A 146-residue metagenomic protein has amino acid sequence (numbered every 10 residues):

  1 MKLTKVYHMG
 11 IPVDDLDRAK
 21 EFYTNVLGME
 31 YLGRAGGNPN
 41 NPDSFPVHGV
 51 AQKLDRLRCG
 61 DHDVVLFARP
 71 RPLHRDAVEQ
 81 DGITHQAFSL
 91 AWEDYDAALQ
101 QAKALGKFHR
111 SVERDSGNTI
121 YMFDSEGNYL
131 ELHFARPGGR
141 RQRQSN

Functional and structural regions predicted by a protein language model:
K2, L99-N146: Vicinal oxygen chelate
V6-D14, D55-R58, R75-Q101, N118-F123: Vicinal oxygen chelate
P12-D63: Core segments of cupin and vicinal oxygen chelate
E21, N25, D96-A104: Replace "anionic and nucleotidyl ligands
P39-N41, H74, T119, G139: Generic structural signal for helix capping and beta-alpha/helix-loop junctions
R58-G60, F67, F123, H133: Residue-level detector of conserved, well-ordered beta-strand and adjacent loop positions that form binding/recognition
V64, H74, G127-E131: Short, charged/polar, Gly/Pro-enriched secondary-structure boundary elements
